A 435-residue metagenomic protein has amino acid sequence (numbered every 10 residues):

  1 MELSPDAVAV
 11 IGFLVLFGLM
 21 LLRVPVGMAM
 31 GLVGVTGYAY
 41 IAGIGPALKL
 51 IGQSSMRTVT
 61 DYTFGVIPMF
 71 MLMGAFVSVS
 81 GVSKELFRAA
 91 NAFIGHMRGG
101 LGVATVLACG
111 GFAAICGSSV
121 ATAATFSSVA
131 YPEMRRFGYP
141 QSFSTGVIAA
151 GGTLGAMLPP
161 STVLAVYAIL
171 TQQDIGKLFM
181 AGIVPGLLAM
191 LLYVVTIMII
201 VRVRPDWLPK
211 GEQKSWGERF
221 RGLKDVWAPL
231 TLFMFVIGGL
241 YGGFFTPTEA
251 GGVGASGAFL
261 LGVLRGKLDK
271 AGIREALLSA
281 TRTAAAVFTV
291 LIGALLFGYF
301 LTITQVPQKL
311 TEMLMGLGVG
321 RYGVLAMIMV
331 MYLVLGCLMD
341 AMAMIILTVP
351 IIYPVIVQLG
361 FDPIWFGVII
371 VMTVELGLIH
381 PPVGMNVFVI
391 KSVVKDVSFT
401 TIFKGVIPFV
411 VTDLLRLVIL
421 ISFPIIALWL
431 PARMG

Functional and structural regions predicted by a protein language model:
M1-G435: Alpha-helical transmembrane segments of multi-pass membrane transport proteins
